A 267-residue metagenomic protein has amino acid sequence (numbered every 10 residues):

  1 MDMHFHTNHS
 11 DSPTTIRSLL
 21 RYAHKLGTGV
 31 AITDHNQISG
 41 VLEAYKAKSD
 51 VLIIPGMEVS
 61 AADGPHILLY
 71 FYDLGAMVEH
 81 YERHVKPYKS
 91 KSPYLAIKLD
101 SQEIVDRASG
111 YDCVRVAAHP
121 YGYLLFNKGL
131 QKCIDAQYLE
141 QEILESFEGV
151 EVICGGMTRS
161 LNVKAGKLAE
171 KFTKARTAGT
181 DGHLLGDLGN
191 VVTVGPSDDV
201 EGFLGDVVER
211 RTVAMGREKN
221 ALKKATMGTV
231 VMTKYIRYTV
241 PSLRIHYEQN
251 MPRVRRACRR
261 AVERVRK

Functional and structural regions predicted by a protein language model:
M1-R21, L26, V41-P55, A61-E79 (+1 more regions): Charged catalytic cores and adjacent phosphate/nucleic-acid-binding surfaces used for phosphate/nucleic-acid chemistry
L20, I38-V41, Q102-V105: Generic structural signal for well-ordered alpha-helices, preferentially at hydrophobic/aromatic core positions
A31-D34, V116-A117, E151: Conserved beta-strand positions in the central sheet of alpha/beta enzyme cores
T33, Q37, V51: Active-site-adjacent helix-turn-beta-strand microarchitecture at beta-sheet edges that either contains or buttresses
H35, P120, G155: Flexible loop residues that form catalytic and substrate-binding hotspots at small-molecule/glycan-binding clefts
G75-P93: Active-site neighborhood of divalent metal-dependent phosphoester bond hydrolases
P87-D135: Divalent metal-binding pocket/active-site signature
